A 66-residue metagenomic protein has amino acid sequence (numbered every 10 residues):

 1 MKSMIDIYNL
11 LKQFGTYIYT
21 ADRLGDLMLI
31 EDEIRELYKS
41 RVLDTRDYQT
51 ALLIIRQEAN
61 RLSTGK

Functional and structural regions predicted by a protein language model:
M1-L24: N-terminal acidic leader/helix
M1-Y8, R56-K66: Charged low-complexity stretches with an acidic bias
Y17-T20, L43, R61, G65: Intrinsically disordered or highly flexible coil/loop and linker segments, enriched in small and charged/polar residues
D26-R61: Short, charge-rich amphipathic interface segments used for partner binding and complex assembly
